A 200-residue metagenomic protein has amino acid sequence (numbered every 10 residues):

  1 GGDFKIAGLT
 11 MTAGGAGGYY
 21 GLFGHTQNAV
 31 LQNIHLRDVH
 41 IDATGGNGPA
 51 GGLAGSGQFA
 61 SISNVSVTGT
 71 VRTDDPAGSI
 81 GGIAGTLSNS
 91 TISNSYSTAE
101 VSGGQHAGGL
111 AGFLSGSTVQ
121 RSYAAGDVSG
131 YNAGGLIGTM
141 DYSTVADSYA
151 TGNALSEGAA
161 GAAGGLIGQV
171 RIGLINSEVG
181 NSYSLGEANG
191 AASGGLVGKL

Functional and structural regions predicted by a protein language model:
G1-L200: Predominantly extracellular beta-rich ligand-binding scaffolds that present long acidic/polar faces for carbohydrate
